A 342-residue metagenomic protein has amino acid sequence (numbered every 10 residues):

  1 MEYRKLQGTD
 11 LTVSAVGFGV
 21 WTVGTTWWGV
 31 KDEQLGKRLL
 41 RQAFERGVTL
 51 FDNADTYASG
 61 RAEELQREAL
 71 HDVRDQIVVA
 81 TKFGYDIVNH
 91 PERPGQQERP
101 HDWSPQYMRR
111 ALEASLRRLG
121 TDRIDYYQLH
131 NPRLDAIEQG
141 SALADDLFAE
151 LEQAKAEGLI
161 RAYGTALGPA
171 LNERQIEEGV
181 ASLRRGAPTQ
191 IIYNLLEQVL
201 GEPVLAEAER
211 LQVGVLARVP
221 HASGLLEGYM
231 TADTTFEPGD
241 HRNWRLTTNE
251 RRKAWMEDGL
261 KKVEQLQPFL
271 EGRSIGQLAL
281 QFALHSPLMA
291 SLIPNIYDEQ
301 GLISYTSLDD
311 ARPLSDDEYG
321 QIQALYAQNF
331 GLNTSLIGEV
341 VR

Functional and structural regions predicted by a protein language model:
M1-T81: N-terminal binding-site loop/beta-alpha segment at the start of enzyme catalytic domains that lines or forms
G8-D10, E68-D75, R117-G120, Q153-K155 (+1 more regions): Acidic (Asp/Glu)-rich catalytic clusters
A15, V78-K82, Y126-L129, L216-P220: Non-cysteine beta-strand/loop elements that form the S-adenosyl-L-methionine
T22-Q34, P94-R109, D135-G140: Active-site mouth loops of central-metabolism enzymes
V30-A43, S104-R118, L171-G179: Short, acidic/polar
Q76-V88, I191-I192: A short, structured active-site edge motif that brings together acidic residues
A114-I137: Active-site groove signature of glycoside hydrolases
P132-L325, N329, E339-R342: Beta/alpha (TIM)-barrel catalytic core signal, keyed to glycine-rich beta->alpha loops juxtaposed to Asp/Glu that bind
